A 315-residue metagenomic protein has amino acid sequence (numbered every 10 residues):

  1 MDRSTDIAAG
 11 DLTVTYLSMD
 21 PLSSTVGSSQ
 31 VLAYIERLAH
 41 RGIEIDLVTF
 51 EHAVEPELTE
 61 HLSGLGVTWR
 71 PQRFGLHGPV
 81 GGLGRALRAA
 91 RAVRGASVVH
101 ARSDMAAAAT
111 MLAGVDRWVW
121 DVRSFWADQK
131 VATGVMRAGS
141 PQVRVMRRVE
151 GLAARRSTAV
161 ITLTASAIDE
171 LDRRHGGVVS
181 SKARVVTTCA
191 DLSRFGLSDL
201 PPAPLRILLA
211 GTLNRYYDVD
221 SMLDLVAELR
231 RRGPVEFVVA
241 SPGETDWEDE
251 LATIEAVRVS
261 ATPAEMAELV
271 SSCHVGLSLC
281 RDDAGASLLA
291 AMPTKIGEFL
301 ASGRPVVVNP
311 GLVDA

Functional and structural regions predicted by a protein language model:
V14-L17, I161, D199-Y217, L223-V226 (+1 more regions): Conserved donor-binding/catalytic core segment of Leloir-type glycosyltransferases
S18-A33, N214-Y217: A short, glycine/small-residue-rich beta-strand->loop->alpha-helix junction that serves as a flexible
S18-T25, R37-G81, A167-I168, P242-E244: N-terminal strand-loop element at the rim of the active site of nucleotide-sugar-dependent glycosyltransferases
M19, S24, V54-E55, G82-A86 (+2 more regions): An aromatic- and histidine-rich active-site surface loop
L87-V93, A108, W120, W126-D128 (+1 more regions): Membrane-proximal helix-turn-helix segments that form the acceptor-binding/catalytic region of lipid-linked
T158, V270-L289, R304-P305: Acidic donor-binding loop of glycosyltransferase active sites
S166, C189: Carbohydrate-associated surface elements
S241-V275: Nucleotide-activated donor-binding/catalytic signature segment of Leloir-type glycosyltransferases, i.e., the conserved
